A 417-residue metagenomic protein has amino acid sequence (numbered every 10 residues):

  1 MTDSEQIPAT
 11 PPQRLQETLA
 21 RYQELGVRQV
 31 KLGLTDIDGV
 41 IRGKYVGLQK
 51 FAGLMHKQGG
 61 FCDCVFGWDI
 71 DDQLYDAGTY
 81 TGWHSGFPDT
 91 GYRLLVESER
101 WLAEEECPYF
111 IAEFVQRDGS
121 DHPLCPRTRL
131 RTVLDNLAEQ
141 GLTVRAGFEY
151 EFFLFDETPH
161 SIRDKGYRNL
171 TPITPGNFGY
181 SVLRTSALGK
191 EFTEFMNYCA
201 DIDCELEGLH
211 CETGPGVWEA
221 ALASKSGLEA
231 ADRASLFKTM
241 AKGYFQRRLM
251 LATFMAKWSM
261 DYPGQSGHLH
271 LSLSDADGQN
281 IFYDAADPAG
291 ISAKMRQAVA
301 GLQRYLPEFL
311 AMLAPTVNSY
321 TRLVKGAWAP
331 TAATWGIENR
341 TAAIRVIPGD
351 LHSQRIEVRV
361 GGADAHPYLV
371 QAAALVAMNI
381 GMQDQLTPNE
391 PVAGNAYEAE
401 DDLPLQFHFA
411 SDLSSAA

Functional and structural regions predicted by a protein language model:
T2-E5, G243-Q246, M250-A252, S274-A417: Catalytic-core signal marking the mid-to-C-terminal active-site face
T2-L206, P404-A417: ATP/Mg2+-dependent ligation/transfer catalytic cores
D36-D38, V115-D121, R184, S224-A230 (+5 more regions): A generic structural motif
E99-E106, V144-R145, L209-T213, Y262 (+2 more regions): Short glycine/proline-enriched loop/turn "hinge" motifs that connect secondary-structure elements and lie
F110-Q116, W218-S224, L271, V358: Short, hydrophobic beta-strand segments
R145-F153, G166, L170-V182, I202-L222 (+2 more regions): Core alpha/beta catalytic barrel or barrel-like domain that forms the active/cofactor pocket in diverse metabolic
Y167-F192, M196, G227-K238, K242 (+2 more regions): Acidic, His- and aromatic-enriched active-site or binding-groove loops in soluble protein domains that engage sugars
V182-L188, F192-E207, A220-G227, K238-F254 (+1 more regions): Accessory "access/gating" subregions that flank catalytic or transport cores
